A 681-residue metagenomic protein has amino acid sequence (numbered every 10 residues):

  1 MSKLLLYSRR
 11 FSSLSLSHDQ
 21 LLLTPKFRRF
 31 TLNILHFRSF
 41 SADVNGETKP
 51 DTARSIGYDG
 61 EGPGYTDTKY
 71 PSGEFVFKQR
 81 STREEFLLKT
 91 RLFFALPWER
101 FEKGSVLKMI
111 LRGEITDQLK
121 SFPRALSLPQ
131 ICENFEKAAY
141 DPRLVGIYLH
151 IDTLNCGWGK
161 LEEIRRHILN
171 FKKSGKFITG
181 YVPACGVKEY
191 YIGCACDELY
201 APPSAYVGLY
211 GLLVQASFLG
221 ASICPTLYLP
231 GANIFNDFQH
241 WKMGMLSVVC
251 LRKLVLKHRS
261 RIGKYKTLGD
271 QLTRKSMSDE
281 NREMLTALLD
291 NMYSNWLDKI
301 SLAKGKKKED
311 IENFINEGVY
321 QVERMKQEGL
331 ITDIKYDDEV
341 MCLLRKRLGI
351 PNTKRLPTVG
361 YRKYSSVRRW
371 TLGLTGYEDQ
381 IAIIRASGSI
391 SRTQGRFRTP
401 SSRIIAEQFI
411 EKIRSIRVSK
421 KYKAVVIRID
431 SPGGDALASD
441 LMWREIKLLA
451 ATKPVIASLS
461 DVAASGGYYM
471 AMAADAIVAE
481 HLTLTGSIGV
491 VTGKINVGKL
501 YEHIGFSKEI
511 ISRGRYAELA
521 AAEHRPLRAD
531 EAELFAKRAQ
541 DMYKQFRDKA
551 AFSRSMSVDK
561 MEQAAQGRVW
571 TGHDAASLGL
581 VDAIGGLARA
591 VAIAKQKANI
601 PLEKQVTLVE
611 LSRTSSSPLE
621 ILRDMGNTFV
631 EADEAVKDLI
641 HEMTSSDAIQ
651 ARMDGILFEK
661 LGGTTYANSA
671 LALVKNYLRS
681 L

Functional and structural regions predicted by a protein language model:
M1-K137, D141, H150, L213-Q327 (+9 more regions): Intrinsically disordered, low-complexity segments enriched in small/flexible residues
P129, N134-E198, K412, V418-K423 (+1 more regions): Membrane-embedded segments
L154-C156, L169-G220, I234-V248, E317 (+2 more regions): Glycine-rich beta-to-alpha active-site loop
D197-E198, D333, A424, D475-A476 (+5 more regions): Well-ordered beta-strand positions
N313-K326, A564-L580: Acidic helix/loop microenvironments that form the catalytic cleft of cell-wall polysaccharide enzymes
M442-E445, T452, D548-R568: Generic long, charged, amphipathic alpha-helical segments
H481-V490, E518-A536: Short beta-alpha connecting loops at secondary-structure transitions that line or flank enzyme active sites
